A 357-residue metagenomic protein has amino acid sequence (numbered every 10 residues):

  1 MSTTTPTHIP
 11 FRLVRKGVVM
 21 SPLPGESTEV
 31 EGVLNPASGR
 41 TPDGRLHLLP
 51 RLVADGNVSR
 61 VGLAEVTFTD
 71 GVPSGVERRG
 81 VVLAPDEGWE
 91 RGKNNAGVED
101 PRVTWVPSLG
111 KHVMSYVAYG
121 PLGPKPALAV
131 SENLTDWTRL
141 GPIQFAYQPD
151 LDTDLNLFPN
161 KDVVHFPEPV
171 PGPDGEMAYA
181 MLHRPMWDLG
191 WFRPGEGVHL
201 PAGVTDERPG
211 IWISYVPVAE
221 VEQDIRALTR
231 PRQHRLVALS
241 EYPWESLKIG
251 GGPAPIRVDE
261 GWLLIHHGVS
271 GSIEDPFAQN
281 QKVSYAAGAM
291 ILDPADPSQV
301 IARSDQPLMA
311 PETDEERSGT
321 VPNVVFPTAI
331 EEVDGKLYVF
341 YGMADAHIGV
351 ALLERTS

Functional and structural regions predicted by a protein language model:
M1-E31, N35, G39-A96, W105-N160 (+3 more regions): Beta-rich carbohydrate-recognition and catalytic domains
V164-E168, G252-A254, P327-E332: Beta-rich, blade/repeat-based domains predominating in secreted/periplasmic proteins but also intracellular
